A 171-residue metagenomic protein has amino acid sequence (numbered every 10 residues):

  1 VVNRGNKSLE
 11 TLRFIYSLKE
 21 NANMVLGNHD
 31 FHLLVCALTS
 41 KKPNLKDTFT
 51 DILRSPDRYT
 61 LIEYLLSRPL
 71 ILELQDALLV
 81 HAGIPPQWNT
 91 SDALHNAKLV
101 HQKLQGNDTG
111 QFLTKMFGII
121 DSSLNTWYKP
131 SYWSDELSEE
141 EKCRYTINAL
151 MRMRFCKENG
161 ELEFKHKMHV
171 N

Functional and structural regions predicted by a protein language model:
V1-V2: Conserved Walker B
G5-L137: Active-site neighborhood of divalent metal-dependent phosphoester bond hydrolases
L113-N171: Alpha/beta-hydrolase fold catalytic core
